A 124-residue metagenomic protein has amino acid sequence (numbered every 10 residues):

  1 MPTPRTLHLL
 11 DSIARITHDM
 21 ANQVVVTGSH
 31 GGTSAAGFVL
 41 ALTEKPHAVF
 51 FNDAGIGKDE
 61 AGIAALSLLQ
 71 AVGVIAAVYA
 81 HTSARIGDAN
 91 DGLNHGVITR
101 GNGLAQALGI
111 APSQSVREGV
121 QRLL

Functional and structural regions predicted by a protein language model:
M1-L124: Residues that scaffold, gate, or flank divalent-cation-dependent active/transport sites
